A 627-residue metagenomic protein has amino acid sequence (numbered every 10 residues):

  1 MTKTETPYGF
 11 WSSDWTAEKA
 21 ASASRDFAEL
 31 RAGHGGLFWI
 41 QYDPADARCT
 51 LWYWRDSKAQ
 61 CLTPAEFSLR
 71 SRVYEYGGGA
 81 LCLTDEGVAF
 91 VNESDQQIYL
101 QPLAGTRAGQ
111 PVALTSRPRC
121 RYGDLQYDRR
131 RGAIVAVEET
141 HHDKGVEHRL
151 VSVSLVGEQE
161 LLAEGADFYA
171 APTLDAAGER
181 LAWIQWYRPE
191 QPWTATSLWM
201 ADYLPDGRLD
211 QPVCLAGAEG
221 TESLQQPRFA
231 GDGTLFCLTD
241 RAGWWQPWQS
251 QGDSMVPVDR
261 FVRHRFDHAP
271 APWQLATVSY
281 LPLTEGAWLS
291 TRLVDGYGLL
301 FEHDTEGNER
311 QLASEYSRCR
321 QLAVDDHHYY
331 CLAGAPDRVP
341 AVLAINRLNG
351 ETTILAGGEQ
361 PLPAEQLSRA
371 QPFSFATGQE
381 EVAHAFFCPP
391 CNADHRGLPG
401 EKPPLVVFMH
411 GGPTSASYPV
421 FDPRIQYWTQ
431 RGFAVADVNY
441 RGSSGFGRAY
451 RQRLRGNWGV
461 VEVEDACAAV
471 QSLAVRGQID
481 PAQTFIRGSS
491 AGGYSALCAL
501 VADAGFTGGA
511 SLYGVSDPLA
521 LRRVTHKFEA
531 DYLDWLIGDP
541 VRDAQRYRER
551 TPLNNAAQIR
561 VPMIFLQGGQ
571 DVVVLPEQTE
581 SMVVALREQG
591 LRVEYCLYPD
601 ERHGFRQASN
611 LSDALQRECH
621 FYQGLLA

Functional and structural regions predicted by a protein language model:
G9-W52, R70-A80: Beta-strand-rich domains and repeat architectures in extracellular enzymes and scaffolds, especially beta-propellers
W15-A20, Q60-S71, Q110-S116, E158-A163 (+4 more regions): A short beta-strand motif characteristic of beta-propeller blades
S22-G33, S68-E86, R119-I134, A166-I184 (+8 more regions): Conserved beta-propeller blade repeats
D26-E29, I40-Q41, C61, G123 (+7 more regions): Non-catalytic accessory segments flanking enzyme active sites
Q41-T50, L69-E75, F90-I98, S116-Y122 (+11 more regions): A flexible loop/linker signature enriched in serine peptidases of the S9 family
H141, G358, L362-R476, D480-A482 (+2 more regions): Cap/lid segment of the alpha/beta-hydrolase catalytic domain
D202-G207, D253: Short loop/turn segments immediately following beta-strands, especially the blade-tip and inter-blade linker loops
Y440-A627: Active-site-proximal cap/loop segments of hydrolase catalytic domains
